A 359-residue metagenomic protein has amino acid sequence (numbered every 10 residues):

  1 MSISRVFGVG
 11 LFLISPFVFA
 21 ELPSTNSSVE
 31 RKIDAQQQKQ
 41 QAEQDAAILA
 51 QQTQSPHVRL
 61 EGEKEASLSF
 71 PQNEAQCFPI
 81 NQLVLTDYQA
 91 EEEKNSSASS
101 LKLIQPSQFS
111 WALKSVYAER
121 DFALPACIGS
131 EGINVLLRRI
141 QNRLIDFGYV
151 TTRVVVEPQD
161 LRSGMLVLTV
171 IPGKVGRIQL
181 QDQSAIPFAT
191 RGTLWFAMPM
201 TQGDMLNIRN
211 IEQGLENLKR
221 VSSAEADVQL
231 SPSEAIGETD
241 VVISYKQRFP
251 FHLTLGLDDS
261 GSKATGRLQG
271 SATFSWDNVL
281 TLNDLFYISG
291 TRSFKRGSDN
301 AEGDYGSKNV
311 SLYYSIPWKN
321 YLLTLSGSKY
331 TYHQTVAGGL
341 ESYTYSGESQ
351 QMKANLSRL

Functional and structural regions predicted by a protein language model:
S2-F12: Sec-dependent signal peptide recognition, specifically the positively charged N-region followed immediately by
S2-I3, F19-E212, E216-L359: Immediate N-terminus of the mature polypeptide
